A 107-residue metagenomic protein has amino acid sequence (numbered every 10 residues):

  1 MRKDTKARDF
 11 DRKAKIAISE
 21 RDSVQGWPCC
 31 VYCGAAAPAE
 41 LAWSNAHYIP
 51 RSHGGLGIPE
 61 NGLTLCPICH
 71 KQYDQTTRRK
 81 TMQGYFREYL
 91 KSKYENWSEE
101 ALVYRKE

Functional and structural regions predicted by a protein language model:
M1-C29, L56, L102: Short, charged surface segments at domain edges that flank catalytic/cofactor-binding sites
R2, K6, S52-L63, K71-E107: Polybasic, low-complexity binding patches
S19-D22, G34, D74: N-terminal cationic-hydrophobic initiation segments that often serve targeting/anchoring roles
V31-T64, T77: Histidine-centered nuclease catalytic patch
A35-A36, I68-Q72: Detector for the c-type heme attachment site
